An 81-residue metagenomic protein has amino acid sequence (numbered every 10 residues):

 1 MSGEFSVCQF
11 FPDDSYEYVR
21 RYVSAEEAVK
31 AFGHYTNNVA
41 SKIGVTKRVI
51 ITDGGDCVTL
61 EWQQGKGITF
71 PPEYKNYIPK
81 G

Functional and structural regions predicted by a protein language model:
M1-Y18: Short aromatic-glycine-(Arg/Gly/Cys) micro-motifs in beta-strand/loop hairpins
E4, E17, E26-E27, E61 (+1 more regions): Glutamate identity and glutamate-enriched acidic tracts
F11-D14, Y22-V49: A short, charged, amphipathic alpha-helix used as a generic interaction element across diverse proteins
D14-R20, C57-L60: Surface-exposed loop/edge segments in extracytoplasmic proteins
N37-G81: Short, mixed-charge low-complexity intrinsically disordered segments
